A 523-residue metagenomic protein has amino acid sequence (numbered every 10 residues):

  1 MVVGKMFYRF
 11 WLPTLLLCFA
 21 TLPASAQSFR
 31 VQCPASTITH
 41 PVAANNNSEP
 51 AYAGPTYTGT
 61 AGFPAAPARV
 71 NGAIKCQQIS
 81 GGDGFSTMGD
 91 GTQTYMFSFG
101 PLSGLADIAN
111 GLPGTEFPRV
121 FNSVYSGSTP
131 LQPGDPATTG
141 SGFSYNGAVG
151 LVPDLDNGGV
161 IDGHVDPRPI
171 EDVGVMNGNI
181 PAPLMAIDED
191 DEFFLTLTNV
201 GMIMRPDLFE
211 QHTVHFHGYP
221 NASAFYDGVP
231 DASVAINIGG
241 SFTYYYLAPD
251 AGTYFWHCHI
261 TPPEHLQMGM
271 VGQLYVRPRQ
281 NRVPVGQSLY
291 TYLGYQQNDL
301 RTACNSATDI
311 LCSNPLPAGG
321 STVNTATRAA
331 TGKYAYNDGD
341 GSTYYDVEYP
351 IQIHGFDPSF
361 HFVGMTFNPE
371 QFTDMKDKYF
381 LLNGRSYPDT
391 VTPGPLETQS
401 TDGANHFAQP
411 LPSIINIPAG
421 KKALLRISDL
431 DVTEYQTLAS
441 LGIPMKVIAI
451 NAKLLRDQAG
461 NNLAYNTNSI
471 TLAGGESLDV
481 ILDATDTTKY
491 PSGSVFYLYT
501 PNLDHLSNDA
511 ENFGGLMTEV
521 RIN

Functional and structural regions predicted by a protein language model:
M1-Q27: Sec-dependent, cleavable N-terminal signal peptides
S25-N523: Copper-binding active sites and cupredoxin-like electron-transfer domains, recognizing His/Cys-rich ligand loops
